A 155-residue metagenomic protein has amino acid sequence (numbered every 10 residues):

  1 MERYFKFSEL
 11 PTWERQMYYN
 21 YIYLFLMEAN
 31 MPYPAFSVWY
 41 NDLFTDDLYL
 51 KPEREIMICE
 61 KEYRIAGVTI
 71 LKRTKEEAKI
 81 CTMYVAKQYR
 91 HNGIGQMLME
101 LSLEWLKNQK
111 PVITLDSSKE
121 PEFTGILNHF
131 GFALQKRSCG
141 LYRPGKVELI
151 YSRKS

Functional and structural regions predicted by a protein language model:
M1-N41: Short amphipathic alpha-helix that is part of the acyltransferase structural core
A29-I56, E60: Active-site rim helix/loop that mediates acceptor-substrate recognition in acyltransferases
E62-V68, A78: Glycine-rich phosphate/pyrophosphate-binding loop shared by adenosine-nucleotide-utilizing enzymes
E76-K87: Conserved acetyl-CoA binding element of GNAT-fold acetyltransferases
V85, H91-E104, H129: Conserved acetyl-CoA-binding loop-helix of GNAT-fold acetyltransferases
L106-S118: Conserved GNAT acetyl-CoA-binding A-motif
S118, G140-S155: C-terminal "cap" of GNAT-fold acetyltransferases
S118-R137: Conserved active-site alpha-helix within GNAT-family acetyltransferase domains
